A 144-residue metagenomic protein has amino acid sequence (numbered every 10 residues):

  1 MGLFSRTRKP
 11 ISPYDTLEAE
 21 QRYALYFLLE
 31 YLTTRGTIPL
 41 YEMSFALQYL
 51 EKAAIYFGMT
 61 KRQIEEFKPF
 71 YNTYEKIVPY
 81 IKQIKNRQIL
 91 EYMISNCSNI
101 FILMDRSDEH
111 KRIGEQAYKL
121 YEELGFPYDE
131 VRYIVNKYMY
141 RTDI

Functional and structural regions predicted by a protein language model:
M1-T34, Y41-I144: Small-residue-enriched hydrophobic alpha-helices in membranes
